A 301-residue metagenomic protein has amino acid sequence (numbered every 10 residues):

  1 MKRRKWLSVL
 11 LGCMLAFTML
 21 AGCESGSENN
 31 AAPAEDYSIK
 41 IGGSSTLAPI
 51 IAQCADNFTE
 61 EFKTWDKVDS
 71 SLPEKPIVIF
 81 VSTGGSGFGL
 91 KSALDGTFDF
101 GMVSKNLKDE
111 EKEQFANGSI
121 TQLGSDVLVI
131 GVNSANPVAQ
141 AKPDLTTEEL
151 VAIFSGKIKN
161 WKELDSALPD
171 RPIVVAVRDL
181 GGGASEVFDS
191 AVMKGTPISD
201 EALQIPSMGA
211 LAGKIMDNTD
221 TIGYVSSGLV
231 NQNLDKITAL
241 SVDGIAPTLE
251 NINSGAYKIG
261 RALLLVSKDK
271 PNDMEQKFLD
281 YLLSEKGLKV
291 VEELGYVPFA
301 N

Functional and structural regions predicted by a protein language model:
M1-L10: Bacterial N-terminal signal peptides that target proteins for export
C13-M14: Repetitive helical segments and hydrophobic/amphipathic motifs
T18-G22: C-terminal motif of bacterial Sec signal peptides marking the signal peptidase cleavage site
E24-N301: Exported/periplasmic ABC-transporter solute-binding proteins
